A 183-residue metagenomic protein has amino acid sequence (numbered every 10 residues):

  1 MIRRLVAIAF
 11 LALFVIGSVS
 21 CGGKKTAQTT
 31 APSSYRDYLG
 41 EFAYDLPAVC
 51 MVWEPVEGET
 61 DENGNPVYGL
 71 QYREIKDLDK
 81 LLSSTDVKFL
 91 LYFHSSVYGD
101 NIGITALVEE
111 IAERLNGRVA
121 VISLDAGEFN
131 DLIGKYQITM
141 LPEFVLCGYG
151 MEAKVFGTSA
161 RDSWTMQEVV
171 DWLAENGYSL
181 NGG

Functional and structural regions predicted by a protein language model:
M1-L5: Positively charged n-region of N-terminal signal peptides that target proteins for export
I16-S20: C-terminal motif of bacterial Sec signal peptides marking the signal peptidase cleavage site
G22-K25: Bacterial signal peptide processing site
E62-N63, S84-V97: Short active-site neighborhood of thiol/selenol oxidoreductases, capturing the structured segment around
L70-R73, Y92-S95, G99, A112 (+1 more regions): Thiol-based oxidoreductase modules, predominantly thioredoxin-like and allied folds used for disulfide exchange
T85-F89, N116-A120, G148: Loop/turn elements at helix/coil->beta-strand transitions in domains of secreted/extracellular proteins
Y136-G148: Structural micro-motif
V145-G183: Non-catalytic, surface beta->alpha helical segment in thiol-disulfide oxidoreductase systems
